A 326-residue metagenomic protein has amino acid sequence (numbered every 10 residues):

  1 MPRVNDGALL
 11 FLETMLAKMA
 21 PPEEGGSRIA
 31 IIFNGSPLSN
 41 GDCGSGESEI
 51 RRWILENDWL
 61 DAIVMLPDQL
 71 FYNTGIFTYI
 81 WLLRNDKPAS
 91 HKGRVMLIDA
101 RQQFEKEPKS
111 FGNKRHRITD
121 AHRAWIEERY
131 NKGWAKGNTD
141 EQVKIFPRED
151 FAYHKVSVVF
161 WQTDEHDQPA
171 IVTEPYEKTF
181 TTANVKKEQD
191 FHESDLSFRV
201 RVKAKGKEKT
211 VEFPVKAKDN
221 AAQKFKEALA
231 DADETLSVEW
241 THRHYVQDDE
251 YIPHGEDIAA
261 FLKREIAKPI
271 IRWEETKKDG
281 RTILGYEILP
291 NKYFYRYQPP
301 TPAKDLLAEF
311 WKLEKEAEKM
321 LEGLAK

Functional and structural regions predicted by a protein language model:
M1-E322: A conserved structural/catalytic subdomain of Rossmann-like adenosyl-cofactor enzymes
